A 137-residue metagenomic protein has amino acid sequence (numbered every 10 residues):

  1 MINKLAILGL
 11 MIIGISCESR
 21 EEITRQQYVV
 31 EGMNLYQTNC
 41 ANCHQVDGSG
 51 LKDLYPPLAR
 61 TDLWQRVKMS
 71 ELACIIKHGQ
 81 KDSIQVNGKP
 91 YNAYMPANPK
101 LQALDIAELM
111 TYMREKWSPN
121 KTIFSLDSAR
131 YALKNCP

Functional and structural regions predicted by a protein language model:
I2-L8: Sec-dependent signal peptide recognition, specifically the positively charged N-region followed immediately by
L10-E18: Hydrophobic h-region of N-terminal signal peptides that target proteins for export in Gram-negative bacteria
C17-L35: Electrostatic cytochrome c docking/interface patches
R20, V46-S49: Cys/His-rich metal-chelating microdomains
G32-V46, M95, L109-M113: The canonical Cys-X-X-Cys-His
G50-S70: N-terminal, post-signal-peptide region of Sec/Tat-exported proteins
D53-A59, K81-K134: Axial heme c-ligation environment in periplasmic c-type cytochrome domains
L72-K81: Solvent-exposed helix-loop boundary motif
